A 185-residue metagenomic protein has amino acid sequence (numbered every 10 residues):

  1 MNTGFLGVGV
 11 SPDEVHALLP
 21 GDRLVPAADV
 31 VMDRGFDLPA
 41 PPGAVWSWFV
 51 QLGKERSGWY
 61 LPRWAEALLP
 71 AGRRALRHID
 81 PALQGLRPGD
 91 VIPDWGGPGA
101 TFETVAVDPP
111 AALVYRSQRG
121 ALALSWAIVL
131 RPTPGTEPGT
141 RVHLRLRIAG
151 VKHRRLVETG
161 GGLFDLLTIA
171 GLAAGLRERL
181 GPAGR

Functional and structural regions predicted by a protein language model:
M1-L83, V91, G184-R185: Hydrophobic ligand-binding cavity/cleft-lining segments
E14-V15, R116-E178, P182: Beta-strand/loop substructures that line and gate deep hydrophobic ligand-binding cavities in soluble
V31-D33, G99-A100, L122-A127: Short, surface-exposed coil-to-beta transition loops
P42, G97-P98, I169, A173: A structural signal for well-ordered alpha-helical scaffolds and beta->alpha junctions
Q84, W95-G96: Flexible, solvent-exposed loop/hinge segments and secondary-structure transition points
D90-I92, L113-R119: Short beta-strand segments that buttress and anchor functional surface loops
D108-L113, G135: Short, conserved beta-turn/loop elements at beta-strand boundaries and strand-helix junctions
